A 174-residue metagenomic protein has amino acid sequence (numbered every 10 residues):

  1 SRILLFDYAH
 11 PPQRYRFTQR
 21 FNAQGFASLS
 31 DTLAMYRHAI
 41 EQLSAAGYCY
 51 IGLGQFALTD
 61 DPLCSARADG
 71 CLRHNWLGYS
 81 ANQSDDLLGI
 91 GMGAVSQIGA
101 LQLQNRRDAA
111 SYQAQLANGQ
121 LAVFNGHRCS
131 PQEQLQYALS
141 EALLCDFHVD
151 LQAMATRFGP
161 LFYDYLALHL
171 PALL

Functional and structural regions predicted by a protein language model:
S1-P160: C-terminal scaffold of the Radical SAM
G47, A172-L174: Short secondary-structure junctions
P160-A172: Short amphipathic alpha-helical interaction segments
